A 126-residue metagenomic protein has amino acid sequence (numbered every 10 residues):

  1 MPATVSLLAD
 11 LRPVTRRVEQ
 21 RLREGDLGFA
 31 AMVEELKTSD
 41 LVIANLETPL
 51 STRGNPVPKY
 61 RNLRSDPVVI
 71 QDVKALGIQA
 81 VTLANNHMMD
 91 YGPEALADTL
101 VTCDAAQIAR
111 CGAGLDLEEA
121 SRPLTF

Functional and structural regions predicted by a protein language model:
M1-F126: Acidic, metal/ion-coordinating pockets
